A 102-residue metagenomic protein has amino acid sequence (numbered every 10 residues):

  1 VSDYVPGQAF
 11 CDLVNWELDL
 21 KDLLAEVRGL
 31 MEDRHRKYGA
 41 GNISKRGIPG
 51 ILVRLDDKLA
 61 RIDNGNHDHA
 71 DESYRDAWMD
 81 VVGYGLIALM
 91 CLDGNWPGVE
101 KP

Functional and structural regions predicted by a protein language model:
V1-P102: Intrinsically disordered, low-complexity regulatory regions that flank transcription factor DNA-binding cores
